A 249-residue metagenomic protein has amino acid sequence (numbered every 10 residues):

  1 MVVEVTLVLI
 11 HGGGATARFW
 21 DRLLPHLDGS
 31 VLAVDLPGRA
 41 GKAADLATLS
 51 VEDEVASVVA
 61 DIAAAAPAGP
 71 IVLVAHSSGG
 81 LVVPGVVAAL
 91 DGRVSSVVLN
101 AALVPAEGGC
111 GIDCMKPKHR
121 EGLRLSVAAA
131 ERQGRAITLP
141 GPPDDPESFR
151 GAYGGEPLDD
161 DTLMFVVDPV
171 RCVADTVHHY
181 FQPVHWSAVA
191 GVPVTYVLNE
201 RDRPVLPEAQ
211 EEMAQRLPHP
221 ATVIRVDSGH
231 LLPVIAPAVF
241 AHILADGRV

Functional and structural regions predicted by a protein language model:
E4-A43, G69: Conserved HGGG/HGGXW glycine-rich cap/lid loop of the alpha/beta-hydrolase fold
I10-G13, H76-S77, A102, N199: Glycine-rich His-Gly loop
P37-V72, A88, G111-K118: Active-site loop/oxyanion-hole signature of alpha/beta-hydrolase fold enzymes
V74-G79, V83: Gly/Ala-rich beta-loop-alpha elbow adjacent to hydrolase catalytic centers
A88, V94, V98-T138, T176-H179 (+2 more regions): Flexible "cap/lid" loop of the alpha/beta hydrolase fold
A136-A188: Conserved alpha/beta-hydrolase catalytic His-Asp/Glu region
V170-L217, A221-P237: Conserved serine/cysteine hydrolase catalytic core
V234-G247: Post-His helix in hydrolase/transferase enzymes
